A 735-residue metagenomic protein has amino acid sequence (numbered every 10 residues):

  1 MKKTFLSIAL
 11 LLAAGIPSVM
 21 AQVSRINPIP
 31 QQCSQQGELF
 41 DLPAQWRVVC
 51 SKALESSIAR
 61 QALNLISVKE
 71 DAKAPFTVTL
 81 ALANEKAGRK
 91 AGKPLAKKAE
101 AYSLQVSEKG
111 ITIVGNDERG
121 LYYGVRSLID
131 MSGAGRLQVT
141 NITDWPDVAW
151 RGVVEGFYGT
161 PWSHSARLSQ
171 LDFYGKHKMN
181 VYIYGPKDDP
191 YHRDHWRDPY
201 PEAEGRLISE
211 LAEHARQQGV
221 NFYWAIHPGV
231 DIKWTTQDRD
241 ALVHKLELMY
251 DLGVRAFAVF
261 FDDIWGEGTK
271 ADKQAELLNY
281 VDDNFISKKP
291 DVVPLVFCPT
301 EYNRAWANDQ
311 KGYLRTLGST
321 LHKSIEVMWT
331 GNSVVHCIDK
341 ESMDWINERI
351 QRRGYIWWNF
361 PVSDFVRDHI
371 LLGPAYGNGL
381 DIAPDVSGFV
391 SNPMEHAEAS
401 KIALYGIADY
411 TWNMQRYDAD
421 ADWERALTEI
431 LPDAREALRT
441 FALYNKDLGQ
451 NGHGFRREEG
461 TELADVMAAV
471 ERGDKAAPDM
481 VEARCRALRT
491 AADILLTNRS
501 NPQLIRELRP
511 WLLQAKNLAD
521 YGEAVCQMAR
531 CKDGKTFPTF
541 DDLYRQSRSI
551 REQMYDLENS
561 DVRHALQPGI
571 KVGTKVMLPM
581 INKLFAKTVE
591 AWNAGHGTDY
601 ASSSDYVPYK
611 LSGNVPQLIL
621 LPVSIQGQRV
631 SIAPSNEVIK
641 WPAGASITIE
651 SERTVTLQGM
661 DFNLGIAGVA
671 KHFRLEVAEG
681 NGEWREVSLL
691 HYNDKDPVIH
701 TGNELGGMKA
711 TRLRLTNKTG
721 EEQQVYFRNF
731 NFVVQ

Functional and structural regions predicted by a protein language model:
M1-R25: Bacterial Sec-dependent N-terminal signal peptides
A21-E108, N116, A134-I142: Acidic, contiguous N-terminal accessory segments
V48, D117, V153, Y174 (+3 more regions): Conserved, mostly hydrophobic/aromatic
L95-K245, D251-R255, S287: Feature activates predominantly on carbohydrate-active enzymes
F157, K245, D251-R255, I264-E424: Catalytic-core regions of glycoside hydrolase
A419-D605: C-terminal functional modules
M580-K587, W592-L657, N663-F673, V677 (+3 more regions): Disordered, acidic Ser/Thr/Pro-rich linker "stalks" and the adjacent N-terminal cap of the next globular domain
L689-V725: Beta-sandwich interaction modules
